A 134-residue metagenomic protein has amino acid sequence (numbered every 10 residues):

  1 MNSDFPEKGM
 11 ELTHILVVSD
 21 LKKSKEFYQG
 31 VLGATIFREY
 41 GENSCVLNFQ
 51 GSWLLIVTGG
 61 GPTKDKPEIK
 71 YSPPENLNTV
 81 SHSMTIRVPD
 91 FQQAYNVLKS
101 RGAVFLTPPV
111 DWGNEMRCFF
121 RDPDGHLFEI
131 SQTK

Functional and structural regions predicted by a protein language model:
M1-T13, T35-I86, Q93-R121, T133-K134: Vicinal oxygen chelate
I15-L21: Conserved beta-strand-loop-alpha-helix junction that forms the acyl-donor binding cleft
V18, T85-V88: A short, basic/aromatic alpha-helical/loop segment that forms part of the nucleotidyl-sugar donor-binding site
D20, D90, D122: Acidic di-acidic motifs
S24-Q29, L98, G125: Conserved active-site tyrosine of GNAT-family acetyltransferases
E129-I130: Short glycine-/small-residue motifs
